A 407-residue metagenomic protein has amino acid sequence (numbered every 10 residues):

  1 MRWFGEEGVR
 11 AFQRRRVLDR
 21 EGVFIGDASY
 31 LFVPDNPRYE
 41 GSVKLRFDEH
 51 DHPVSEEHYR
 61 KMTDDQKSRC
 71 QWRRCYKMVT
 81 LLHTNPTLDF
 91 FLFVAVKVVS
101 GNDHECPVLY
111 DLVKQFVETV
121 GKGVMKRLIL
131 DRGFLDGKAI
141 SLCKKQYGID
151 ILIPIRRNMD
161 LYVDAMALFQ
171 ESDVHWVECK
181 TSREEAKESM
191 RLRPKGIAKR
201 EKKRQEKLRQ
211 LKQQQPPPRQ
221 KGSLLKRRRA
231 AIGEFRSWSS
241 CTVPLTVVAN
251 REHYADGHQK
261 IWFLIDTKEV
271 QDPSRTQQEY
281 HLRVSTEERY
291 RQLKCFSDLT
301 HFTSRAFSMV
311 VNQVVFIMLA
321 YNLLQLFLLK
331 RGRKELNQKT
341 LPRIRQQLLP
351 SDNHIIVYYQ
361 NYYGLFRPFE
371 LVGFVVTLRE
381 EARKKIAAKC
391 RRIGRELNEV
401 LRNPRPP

Functional and structural regions predicted by a protein language model:
M1, R20-P34, L81, L109 (+5 more regions): Short, conserved catalytic/metal-binding motifs centered on acidic residues
M1-P86: Active-site-proximal, Lys/Arg-enriched surface segment that forms a nucleic-acid-binding/basic interface patch
Y30, V174-E188, P273-F307: Short amphipathic alpha-helical "interface-anchor" segments enriched in bulky aromatics
Y30-L31, P86, F134-D136, N158-M159 (+3 more regions): Short, solvent-exposed loop/turn segments at secondary-structure junctions
V33-N36, K138, L161-V163, D272-S274: Short helix/loop capping segments that flank catalytic or ligand/cofactor-binding pockets
H50-G123, P244-F263, T267: Electropositive, glycine- and tryptophan-enriched low-complexity nucleic-acid-binding patches
K97-A249, L336-T340, V376-K389, G394 (+2 more regions): An internal, acidic/charged active-site-proximal segment that coordinates divalent cations and/or engages
T300-V357: Basic, amphipathic alpha-helical segments enriched in Lys/Arg and hydrophobic/aromatic residues
